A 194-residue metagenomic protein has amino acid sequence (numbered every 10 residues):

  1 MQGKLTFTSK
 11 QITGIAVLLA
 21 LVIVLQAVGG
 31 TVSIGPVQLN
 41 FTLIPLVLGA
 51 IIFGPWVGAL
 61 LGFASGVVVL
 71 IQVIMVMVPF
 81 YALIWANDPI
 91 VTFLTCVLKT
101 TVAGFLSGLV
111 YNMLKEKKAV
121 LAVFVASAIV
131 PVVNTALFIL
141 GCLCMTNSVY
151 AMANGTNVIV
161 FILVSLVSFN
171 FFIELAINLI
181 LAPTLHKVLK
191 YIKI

Functional and structural regions predicted by a protein language model:
M1-L19, V125, I139-C142, T146 (+1 more regions): Alpha-helical transmembrane segments and their cytosolic interface
M1-L60: Hydrophobic transmembrane alpha-helices
F7-Q11, P36-V37, F80-A86, K115-K117 (+1 more regions): Helix-boundary and loop/linker segments of multi-pass membrane transporters
A16, A20, A59, F63 (+8 more regions): Residue-level signature of the transmembrane alpha-helical core of multi-pass small-molecule transporters
V22, Q26, V69, V73 (+6 more regions): Juxtamembrane/transmembrane-helix interface segments of polytopic membrane transporters
Q26-Q38, A64-F105, L109: Interfacial aromatic-anchored transmembrane helix boundaries in multi-pass membrane proteins
I51-W56, L109-K115, H186-K193: Structural signal for the C-terminal ends of transmembrane alpha-helices and the immediately following loop
M113-A136: Internal alpha-helical transmembrane segments of multi-pass membrane proteins
